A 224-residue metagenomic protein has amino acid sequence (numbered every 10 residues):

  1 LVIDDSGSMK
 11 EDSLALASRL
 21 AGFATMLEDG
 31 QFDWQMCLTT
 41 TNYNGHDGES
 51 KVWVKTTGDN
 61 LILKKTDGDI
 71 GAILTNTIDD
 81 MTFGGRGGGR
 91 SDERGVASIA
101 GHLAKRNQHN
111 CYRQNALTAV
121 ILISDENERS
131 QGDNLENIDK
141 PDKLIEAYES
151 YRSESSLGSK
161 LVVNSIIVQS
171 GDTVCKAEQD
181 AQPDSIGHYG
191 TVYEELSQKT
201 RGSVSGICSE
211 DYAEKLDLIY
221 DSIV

Functional and structural regions predicted by a protein language model:
L1-V224: Divalent cation-coordinating acidic motifs and surrounding scaffolds that mediate Ca2+/Mg2+/Mn2+/Zn2+-dependent binding
